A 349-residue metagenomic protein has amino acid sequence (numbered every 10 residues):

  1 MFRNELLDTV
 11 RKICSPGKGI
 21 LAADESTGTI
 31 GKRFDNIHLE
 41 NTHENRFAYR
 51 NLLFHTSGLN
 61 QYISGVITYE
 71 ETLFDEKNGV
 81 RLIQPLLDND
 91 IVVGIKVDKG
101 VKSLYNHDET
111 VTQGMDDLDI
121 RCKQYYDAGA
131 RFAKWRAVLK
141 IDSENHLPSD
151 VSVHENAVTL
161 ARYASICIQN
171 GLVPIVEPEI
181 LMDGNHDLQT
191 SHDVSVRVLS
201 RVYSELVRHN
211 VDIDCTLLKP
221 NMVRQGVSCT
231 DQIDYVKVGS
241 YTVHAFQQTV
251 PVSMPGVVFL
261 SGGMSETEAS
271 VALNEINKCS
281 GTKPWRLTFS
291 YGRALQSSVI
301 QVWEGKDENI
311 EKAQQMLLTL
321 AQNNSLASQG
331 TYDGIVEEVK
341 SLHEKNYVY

Functional and structural regions predicted by a protein language model:
M1-A130, I141, D231, Y235 (+4 more regions): Alpha/beta catalytic barrel-like cores
T42, W135, V176, L218 (+1 more regions): Conserved, mostly hydrophobic/aromatic
V66, A133, P174-I175, T216 (+1 more regions): Hydrophobic residues within beta-strands of alpha/beta enzymes
I67, K96, S152, N156 (+3 more regions): Catalytic beta/alpha-barrel core
V92, V173, C215-L217, G256: Proline-centered loop/turn at the N-terminus of a beta-strand
L118-L206: Helix-rich catalytic cores of soluble enzyme domains
M182-S253: Catalytic core of soluble alpha/beta enzymes
K219-Q225, V258-S265: A short beta-alpha structural unit
